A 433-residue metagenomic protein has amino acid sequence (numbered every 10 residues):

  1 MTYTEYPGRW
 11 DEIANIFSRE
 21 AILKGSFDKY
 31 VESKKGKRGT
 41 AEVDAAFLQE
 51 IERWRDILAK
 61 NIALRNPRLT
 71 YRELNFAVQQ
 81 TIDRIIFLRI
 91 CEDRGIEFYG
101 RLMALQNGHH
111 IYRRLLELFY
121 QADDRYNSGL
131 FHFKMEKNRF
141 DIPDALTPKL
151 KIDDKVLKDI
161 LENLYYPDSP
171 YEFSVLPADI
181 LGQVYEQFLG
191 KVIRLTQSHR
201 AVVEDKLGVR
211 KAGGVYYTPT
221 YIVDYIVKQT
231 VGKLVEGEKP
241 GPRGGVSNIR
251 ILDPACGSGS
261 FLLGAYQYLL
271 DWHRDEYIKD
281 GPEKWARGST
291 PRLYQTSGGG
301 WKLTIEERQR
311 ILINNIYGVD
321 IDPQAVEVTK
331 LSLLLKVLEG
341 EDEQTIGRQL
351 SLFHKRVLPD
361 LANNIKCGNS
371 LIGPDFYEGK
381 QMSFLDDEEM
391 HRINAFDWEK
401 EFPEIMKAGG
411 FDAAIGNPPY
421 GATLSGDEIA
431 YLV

Functional and structural regions predicted by a protein language model:
M1-I90, G95, A145-G182, Q187-T196: Short, basic/polar, glycine-containing "phosphate-handling" surface segments that engage DNA
T2, T70, S128, D153 (+2 more regions): Helix N-terminus capping/helix-initiation residues
E5-I22, D44, I51-E52, L115-Q121 (+10 more regions): Generic hydrophobic, helix-prone segments enriched in Leu/Val/Ile
I16-E20, G25-S26, Y30, N61 (+7 more regions): Low-complexity, intrinsically disordered/propeptide-like segments
S26-R38, L102, H110-N138, G208-Y216 (+3 more regions): Short secondary-structure boundary segments
I57, L64-T70, N75-D168, Y216 (+3 more regions): Nucleic-acid modification enzymes, centered on SAM-dependent nucleic-acid methyltransferases
R65, Y171, T196-V433: SAM-dependent methyltransferase catalytic region
G100-I111, E136, L181, A201-V202 (+2 more regions): Amphipathic alpha-helical scaffolding segments
